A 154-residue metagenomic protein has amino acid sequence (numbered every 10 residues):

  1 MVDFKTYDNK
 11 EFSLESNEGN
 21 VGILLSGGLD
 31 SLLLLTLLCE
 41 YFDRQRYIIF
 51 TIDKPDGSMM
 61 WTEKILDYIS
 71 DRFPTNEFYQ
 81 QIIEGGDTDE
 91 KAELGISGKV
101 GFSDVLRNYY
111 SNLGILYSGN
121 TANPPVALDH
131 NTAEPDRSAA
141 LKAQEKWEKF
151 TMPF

Functional and structural regions predicted by a protein language model:
M1-F154: ATP-dependent adenylation/nucleotidyltransferase module used to activate substrates
